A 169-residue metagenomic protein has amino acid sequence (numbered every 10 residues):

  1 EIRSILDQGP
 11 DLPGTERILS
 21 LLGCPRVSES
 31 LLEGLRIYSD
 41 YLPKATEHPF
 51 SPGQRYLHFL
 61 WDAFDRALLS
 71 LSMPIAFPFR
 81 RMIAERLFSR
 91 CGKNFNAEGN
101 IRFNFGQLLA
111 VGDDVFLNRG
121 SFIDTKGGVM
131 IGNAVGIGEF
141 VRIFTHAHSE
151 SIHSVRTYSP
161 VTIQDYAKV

Functional and structural regions predicted by a protein language model:
E1-L87: Terminal amphipathic alpha-helical/low-complexity segments used for targeting or macromolecular assembly
Y41-K44, C91, A147, V169: Generic signature of intrinsically disordered, low-complexity segments enriched in small/polar residues
S72-R81, E98-V111, F116-V169: Flexible, glycine/small-residue-enriched loop-and-beta-strand segment within the central core of proteins
R86, R90, K126: Residue-level signal for short amphipathic helical patches enriched in basic/charged and nearby hydrophobic residues
C91-G99: N-terminal segments that cap or nucleate solenoid repeat domains
